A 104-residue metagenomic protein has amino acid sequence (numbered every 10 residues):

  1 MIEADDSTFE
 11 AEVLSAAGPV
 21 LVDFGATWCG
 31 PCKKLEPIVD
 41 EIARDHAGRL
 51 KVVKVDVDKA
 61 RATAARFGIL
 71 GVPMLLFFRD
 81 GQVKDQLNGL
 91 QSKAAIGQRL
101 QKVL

Functional and structural regions predicted by a protein language model:
I2-V20, R61: A short beta-strand-turn-helix
F9, V22, V39, D56 (+1 more regions): Residue-level signature of catalytic and energy-coupling elements of molecular machines, predominantly ATP/GTP-dependent
A17-G18, G25-W28, G71: Short pre-active-site segment immediately N-terminal to redox-active cysteine/selenocysteine motifs in thiol-based
G18-P19, E36-V55: Conserved helix-turn-beta segment immediately C-terminal to the redox Cys motif in thioredoxin-like folds
F24-I38: Conserved redox-active cysteine motifs that mediate thiol-disulfide chemistry, especially di-cysteine Cys-X(1-2)-Cys
V57-A64: Structural microenvironment flanking redox-active thiols in thiol-disulfide oxidoreductases
F77-L104: Non-catalytic, surface beta->alpha helical segment in thiol-disulfide oxidoreductase systems
